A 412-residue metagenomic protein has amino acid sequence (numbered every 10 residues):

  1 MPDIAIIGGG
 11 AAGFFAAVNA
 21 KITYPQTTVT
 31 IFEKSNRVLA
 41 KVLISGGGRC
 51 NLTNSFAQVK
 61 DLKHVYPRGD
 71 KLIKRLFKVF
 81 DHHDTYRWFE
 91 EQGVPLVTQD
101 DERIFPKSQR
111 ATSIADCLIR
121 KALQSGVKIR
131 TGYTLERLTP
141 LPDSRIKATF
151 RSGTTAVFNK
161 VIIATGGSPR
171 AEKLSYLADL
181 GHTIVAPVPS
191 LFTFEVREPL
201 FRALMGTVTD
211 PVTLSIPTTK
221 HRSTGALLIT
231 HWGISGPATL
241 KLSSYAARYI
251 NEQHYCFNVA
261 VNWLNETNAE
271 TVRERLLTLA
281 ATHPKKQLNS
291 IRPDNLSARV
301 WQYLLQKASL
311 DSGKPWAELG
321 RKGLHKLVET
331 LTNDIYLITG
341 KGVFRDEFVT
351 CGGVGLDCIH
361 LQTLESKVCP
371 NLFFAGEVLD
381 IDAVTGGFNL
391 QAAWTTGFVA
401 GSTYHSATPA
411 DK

Functional and structural regions predicted by a protein language model:
M1-A12: Beta1/beta-strand and adjacent pyrophosphate-binding region of the FAD-binding site in flavoprotein oxidoreductases
A5, K21-G47: Glycine-rich FAD pyrophosphate-binding loop
I7, I44, I163-G167, F374: Redox-cofactor binding/interface segments in oxidoreductases and associated redox assembly factors
T23, R37, Q58-D61, K78 (+6 more regions): Residue-level recognition of phosphate/Mg2+-coordinating polar/acidic sites in nucleotide-handling active sites
L43-I73: N-terminal glycine-rich dinucleotide-binding loop that anchors FAD/FMN and/or NAD(P) in oxidoreductases
I73-D81, D100-R120, A164, S168-E172 (+2 more regions): Short beta-strand to alpha-helix junction loop
T112-S113, C117-S297: Predominantly flavin-linked oxidoreductase catalytic cores and closely associated redox partners
A164-L180, D380-P409: A conserved FAD-binding loop/helix module that cradles the flavin
